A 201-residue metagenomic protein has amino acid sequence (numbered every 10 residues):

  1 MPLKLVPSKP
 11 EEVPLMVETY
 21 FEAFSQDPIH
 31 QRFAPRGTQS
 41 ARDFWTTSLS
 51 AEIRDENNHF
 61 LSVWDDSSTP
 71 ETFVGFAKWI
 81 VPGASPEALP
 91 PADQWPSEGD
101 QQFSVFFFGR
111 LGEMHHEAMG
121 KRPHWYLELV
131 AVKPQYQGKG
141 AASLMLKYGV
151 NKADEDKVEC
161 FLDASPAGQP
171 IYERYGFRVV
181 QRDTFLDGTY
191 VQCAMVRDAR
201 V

Functional and structural regions predicted by a protein language model:
K4-E18: A short beta-loop-alpha structural element at the N-terminal edge of CoA-dependent acyl/N-acetyltransferase catalytic
Q26-T47: Conserved GNAT-fold acetyl-CoA-binding loop/helix
D43-S62, A84, R122-Y126, Y190: A short helix-loop-beta-strand connector motif used in the catalytic cores of GNAT acetyltransferases and, in some
P70-Q137, L186-Y190: Conserved acyl-donor/pantetheine-binding loop and adjacent beta-alpha core of acyl/acetyltransferases and related
P123-Y126, K152-A164: Conserved GNAT acetyl-CoA-binding A-motif
V132, G138-N151: Conserved acetyl-CoA-binding loop-helix of GNAT-fold acetyltransferases
S143, E155-K157, P166-D183, G188: Conserved active-site alpha-helix within GNAT-family acetyltransferase domains
L162-Q169, F185-V201: C-terminal "cap" of GNAT-fold acetyltransferases
